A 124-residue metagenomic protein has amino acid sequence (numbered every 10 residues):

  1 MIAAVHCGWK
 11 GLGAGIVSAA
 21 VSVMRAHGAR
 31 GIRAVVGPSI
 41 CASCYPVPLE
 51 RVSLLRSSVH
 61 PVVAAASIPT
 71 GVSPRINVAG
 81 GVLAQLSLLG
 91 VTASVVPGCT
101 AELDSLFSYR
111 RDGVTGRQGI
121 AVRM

Functional and structural regions predicted by a protein language model:
M1-M124: Active-site microenvironment for binding and transforming phosphate-containing groups
